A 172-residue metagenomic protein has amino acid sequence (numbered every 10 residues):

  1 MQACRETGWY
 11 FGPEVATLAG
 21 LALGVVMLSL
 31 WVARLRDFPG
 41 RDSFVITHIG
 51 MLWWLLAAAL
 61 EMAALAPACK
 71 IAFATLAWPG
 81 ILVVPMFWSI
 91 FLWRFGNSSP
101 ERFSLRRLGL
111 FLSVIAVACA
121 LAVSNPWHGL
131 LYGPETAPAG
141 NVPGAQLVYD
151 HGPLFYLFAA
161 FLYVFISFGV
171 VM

Functional and structural regions predicted by a protein language model:
M1-Q2, L130: Extracytosolic (periplasmic/ER-lumenal) interhelical loops and adjacent juxtamembrane/interface segments of multi-pass
A3-T7: Hydrophobic, proline/glycine-rich low-complexity stretches
G8-V25, L35-A139, G144, V148-I166: Individual alpha-helical transmembrane segments in multi-pass integral membrane proteins
V171-M172: Intracellular signaling interfaces of 7-transmembrane GPCRs
